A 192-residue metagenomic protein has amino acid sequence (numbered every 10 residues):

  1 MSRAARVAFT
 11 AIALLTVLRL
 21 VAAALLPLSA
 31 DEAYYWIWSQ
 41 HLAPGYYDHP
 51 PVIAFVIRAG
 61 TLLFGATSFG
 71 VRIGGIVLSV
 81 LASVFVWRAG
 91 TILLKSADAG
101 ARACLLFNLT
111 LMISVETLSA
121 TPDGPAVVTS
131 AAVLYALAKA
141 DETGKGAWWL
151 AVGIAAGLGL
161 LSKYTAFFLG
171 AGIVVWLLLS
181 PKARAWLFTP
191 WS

Functional and structural regions predicted by a protein language model:
F9, A13, I73-L94, L109 (+1 more regions): Transmembrane-helix motifs of polytopic, lipid-linked glycan transferases
I12, A103-L111, A156, L160 (+1 more regions): Short helix- or helix-capping micro-motifs that position conserved polar/aromatic residues at function-defining sites
A24-Y35, G45-V56, G65-F69: Extracytoplasmic catalytic/substrate-binding loops of multi-pass membrane glycan-assembly enzymes
H41, W148-Y164, V174: Membrane-interface alpha helices of multi-pass inner-membrane proteins
P51-F55, F64-V84, E116-A120: Loop-to-helix entry region of an early transmembrane alpha helix in multi-pass inner-membrane enzymes
T91-A97, V133-W149: Membrane-interface transmembrane helices that cradle and orient dolichyl/undecaprenyl
M112-A126: Short acidic/glycine- and proline-prone juxtamembrane loop motifs at membrane-interface regions of multi-pass membrane
A136-E142, L169-S192: Perimembrane helix-loop-helix junctions
